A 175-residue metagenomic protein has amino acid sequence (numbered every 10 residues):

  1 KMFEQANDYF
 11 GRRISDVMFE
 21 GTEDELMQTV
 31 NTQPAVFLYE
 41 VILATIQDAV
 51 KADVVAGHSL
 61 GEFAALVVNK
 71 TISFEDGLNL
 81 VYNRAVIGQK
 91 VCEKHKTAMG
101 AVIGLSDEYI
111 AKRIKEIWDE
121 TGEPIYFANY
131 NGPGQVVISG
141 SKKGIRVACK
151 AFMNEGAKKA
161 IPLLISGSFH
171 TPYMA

Functional and structural regions predicted by a protein language model:
K1-A56, I138: Helix-rich "cap/lid" substructures immediately adjacent to catalytic or cofactor-binding pockets
E4-Q5, L38-I42, E62, E75 (+1 more regions): A broad detector of short, well-ordered amphipathic alpha-helices that serve as recognition/interaction surfaces
D8-F10, N69-A175: Alpha/beta catalytic cores of group-transfer enzymes, especially the acyltransferase/condensing modules of polyketide
S15, D53-L60, K90-H95: Short low-complexity stretches enriched in small and charged residues
M18, A56-H58, G77-L78, L163: Short loop/turn and capping residues at structural boundaries
F19-L26, A64, K159-L163: A short small-residue
E23-D24, A56-F63, A85, K96-A101: Short, glycine/charge-rich beta-strand/loop segments that flank catalytic centers and engage negatively charged groups
E40, D53-G61, A65, S73: Gly/Ala-rich beta-loop-alpha elbow adjacent to hydrolase catalytic centers
